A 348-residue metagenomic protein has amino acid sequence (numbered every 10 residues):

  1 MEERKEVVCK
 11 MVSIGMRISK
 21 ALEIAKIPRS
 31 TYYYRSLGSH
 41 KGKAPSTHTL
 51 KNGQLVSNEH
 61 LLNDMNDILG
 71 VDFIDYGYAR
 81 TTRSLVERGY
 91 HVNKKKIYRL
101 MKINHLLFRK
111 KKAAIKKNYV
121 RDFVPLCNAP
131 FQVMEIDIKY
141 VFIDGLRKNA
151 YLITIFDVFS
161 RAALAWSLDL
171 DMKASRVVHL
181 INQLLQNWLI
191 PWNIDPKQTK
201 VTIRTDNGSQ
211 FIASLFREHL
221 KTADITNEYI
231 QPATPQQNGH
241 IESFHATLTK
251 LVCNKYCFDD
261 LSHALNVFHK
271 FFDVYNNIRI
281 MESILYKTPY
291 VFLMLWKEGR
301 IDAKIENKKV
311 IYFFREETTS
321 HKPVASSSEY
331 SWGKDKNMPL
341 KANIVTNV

Functional and structural regions predicted by a protein language model:
M1-M16, N66-V71: Short, amphipathic alpha-helical "recognition" segments used to contact nucleic acids or chromatin
I18-A25, T81: Short alpha-helical "recognition helix" segments of helix-turn-helix
T31-V133, T234, T288-K297: Basic, flexible linker segments flanking DNA-binding modules in nucleic acid-interacting mobile-element proteins
V71, H91-F156, A162, H179-Q183 (+3 more regions): Mobile-element integrase/transposase regions, centering on the N-terminal DNA-binding/Zn-coordinating module
K111-A113, T199, I203-T205, K221-H240 (+1 more regions): RNase H-like polynucleotidyl transferase catalytic core
K116, D157, D169-S175: A short acidic/small-residue loop/turn micro-motif
N193-I212, P235, L285-Y290: Acidic/histidine-rich, metal-coordinating catalytic segments
K221-I225, A246-V348: C-terminal domain-tail junction helix/linker
